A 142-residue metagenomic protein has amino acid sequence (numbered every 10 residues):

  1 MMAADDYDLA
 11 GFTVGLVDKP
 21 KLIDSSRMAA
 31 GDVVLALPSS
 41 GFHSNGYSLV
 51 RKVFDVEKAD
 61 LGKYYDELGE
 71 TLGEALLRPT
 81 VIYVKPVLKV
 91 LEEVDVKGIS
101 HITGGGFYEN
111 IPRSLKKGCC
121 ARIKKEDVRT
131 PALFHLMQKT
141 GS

Functional and structural regions predicted by a protein language model:
M1-S48: Glycine-rich anion-binding loops of enzyme active sites
M2-L9, D60-L61, Y65-L77, V81-S142: Glycine-/charge-enriched secondary-structure boundary and capping motifs
F12, F42-H43, F54, F107 (+1 more regions): Phenylalanine-focused residue identity feature
I23, F54, P112-S114: Ubiquitous "structural anchor" signal
M28-E74: Acidic, glycine-rich loop-and-beta core segments that form the ion-binding/anion-interacting portion of active sites
